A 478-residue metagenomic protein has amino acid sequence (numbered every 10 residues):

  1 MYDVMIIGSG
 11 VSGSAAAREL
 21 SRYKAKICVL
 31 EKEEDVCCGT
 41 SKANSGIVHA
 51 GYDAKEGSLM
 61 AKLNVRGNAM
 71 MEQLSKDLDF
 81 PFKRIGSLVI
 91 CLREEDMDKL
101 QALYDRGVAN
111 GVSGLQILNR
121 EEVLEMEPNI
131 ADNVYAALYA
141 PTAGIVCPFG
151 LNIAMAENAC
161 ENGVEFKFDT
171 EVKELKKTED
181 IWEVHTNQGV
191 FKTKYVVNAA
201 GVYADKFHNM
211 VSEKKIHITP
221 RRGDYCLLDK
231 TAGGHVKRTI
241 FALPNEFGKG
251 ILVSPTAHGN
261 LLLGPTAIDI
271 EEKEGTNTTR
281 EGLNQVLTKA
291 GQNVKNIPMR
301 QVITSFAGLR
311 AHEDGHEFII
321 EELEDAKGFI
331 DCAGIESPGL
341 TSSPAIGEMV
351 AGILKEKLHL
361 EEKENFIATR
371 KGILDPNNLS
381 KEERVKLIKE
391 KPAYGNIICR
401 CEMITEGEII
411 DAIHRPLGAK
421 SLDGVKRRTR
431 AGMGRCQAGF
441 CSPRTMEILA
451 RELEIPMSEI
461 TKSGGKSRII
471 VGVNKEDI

Functional and structural regions predicted by a protein language model:
Y2-V29: N-terminal Rossmann-like FAD-binding beta1-loop-alpha1 element of flavoenzymes
A15, L175-D180, H185-G264, I268-T279 (+3 more regions): Flavin-dependent oxidoreductases
R22-A43: Glycine-rich FAD pyrophosphate-binding loop
G46-M126, G250-I251: Dinucleotide-binding Rossmann-like beta1-alpha1 core, especially the glycine-rich loop that anchors the ADP
K62-V65, I90-K99, L138-E157, T276-E281 (+2 more regions): Short beta-strand to alpha-helix junction loop
L138-Y195: Helical element adjacent to the flavin cofactor pocket in flavoenzyme catalytic cores
G248, A257-H258, D269, E274-I397 (+2 more regions): C-terminal catalytic lobe of FAD-dependent flavoproteins
E274, T405-P416, G439-M457: Iron-sulfur (Fe-S) cluster-binding segments and ferredoxin-like electron-carrier domains, especially [2Fe-2S]
